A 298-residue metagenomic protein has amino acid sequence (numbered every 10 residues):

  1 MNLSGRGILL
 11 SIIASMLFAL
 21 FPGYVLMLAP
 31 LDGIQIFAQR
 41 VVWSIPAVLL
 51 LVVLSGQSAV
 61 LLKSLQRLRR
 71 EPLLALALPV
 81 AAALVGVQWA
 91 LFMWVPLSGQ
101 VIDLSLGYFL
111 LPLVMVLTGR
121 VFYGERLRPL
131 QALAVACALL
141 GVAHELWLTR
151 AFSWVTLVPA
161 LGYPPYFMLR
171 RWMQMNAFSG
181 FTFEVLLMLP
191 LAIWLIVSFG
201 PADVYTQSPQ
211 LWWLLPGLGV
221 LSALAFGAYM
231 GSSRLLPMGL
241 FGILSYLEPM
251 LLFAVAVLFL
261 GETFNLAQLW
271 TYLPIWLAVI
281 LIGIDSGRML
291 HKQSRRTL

Functional and structural regions predicted by a protein language model:
M1-A38, L140-W172, S294-L298: Glycine-/small-residue-enriched transmembrane alpha-helix faces in small-molecule transporters and effluxers
M1-I13, P46-V80, P129, F181 (+3 more regions): Membrane-interface interhelical linkers
L9, S105-L110, A177-L187, A223-L258: Helix-helix packing/entry segments at the starts of transmembrane helices
I12-L20, Y24, P79-P96, V158-L169 (+2 more regions): Hydrophobic alpha-helical transmembrane segments of multi-pass membrane transport proteins, especially secondary
L28, I36, V95-P96, V121-Y123 (+5 more regions): Hydrophobic/aromatic residues within transmembrane alpha-helices of multi-pass small-molecule transporters
V41, T149-F152, Y246, M250-L298: C-terminal-most transmembrane helix of multi-pass membrane proteins
W94, L110-L130, M250-L269: C-terminal transmembrane-helix exit sites in multi-pass transporters
L127-L146, P159, Q268-S286: Hydrophobic transmembrane alpha-helices of multi-pass small-molecule transport proteins
